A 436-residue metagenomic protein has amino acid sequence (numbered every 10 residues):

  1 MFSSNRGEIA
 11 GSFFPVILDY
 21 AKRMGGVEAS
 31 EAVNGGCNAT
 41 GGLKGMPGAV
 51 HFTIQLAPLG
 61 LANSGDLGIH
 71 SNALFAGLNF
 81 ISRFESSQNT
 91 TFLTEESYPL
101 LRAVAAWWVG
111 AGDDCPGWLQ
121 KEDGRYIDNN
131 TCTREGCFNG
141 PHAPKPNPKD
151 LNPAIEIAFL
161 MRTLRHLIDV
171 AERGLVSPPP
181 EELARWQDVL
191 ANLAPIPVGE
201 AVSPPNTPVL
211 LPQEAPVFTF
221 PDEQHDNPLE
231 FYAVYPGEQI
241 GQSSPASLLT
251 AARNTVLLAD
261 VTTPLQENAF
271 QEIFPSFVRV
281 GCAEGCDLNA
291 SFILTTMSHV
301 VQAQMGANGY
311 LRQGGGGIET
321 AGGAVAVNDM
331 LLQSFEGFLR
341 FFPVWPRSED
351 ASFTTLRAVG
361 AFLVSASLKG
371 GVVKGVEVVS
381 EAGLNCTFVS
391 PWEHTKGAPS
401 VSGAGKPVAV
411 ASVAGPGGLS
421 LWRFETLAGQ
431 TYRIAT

Functional and structural regions predicted by a protein language model:
M1-A32, G36-N38, H51-T90, E95-P99 (+2 more regions): Active-site core of glycosidic bond-cleaving carbohydrate-active enzymes
G42-A49, Y98, A105, G124-I127 (+1 more regions): Beta-sheet entry/capping signal
G65-L67, K149, Q224-H225, T354-A358: Short Gly/Pro-enriched turn/cap motifs at secondary-structure boundaries
N72, G124, E156, Y232 (+3 more regions): Residues that flank catalytic or metal-binding motifs in active/ligand-binding sites
Y98-R102, A106, V325, V364: Short alpha-helical basic/polar micro-motif
A103-V170: Acidic/histidine-rich catalytic neighborhood
D114-E135, A215, G316, R340-T354: Short, surface-exposed recognition loops and adjoining beta-strand edges that mediate ligand/DNA contacts, enriched
E284-T436: Non-catalytic C-terminal accessory modules of carbohydrate-active enzymes
